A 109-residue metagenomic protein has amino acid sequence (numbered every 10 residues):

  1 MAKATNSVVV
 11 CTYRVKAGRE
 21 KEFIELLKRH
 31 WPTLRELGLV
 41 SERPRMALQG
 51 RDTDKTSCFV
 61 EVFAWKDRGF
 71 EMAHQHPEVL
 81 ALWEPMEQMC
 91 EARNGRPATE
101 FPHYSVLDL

Functional and structural regions predicted by a protein language model:
M1-K3, L109: Basic/polar N-terminal segments that are highly enriched at the extreme N-terminus, encompassing both cleavable
A2, R29-R45, D54, V62-F101: An amphipathic, aromatic/His-enriched active-site/gating alpha helix that lines ligand/cofactor pockets
N6-R14, V60-V62: Active-site-flanking beta-strand signature of metal-NTP-handling nucleotidyl enzymes and homologous cyclase-like
R14-E25: Short, surface-exposed ligand-recognition loops at beta-strand->loop->(often short) alpha-helix junctions that present
V15-A17, W65-D67, S105: Non-catalytic surface loops within mature trypsin-like serine protease
Q49-R51: Eukaryotic low-complexity intrinsically disordered regions
E100-L109: Long, low-complexity, Ser/Thr/Gly/Pro-rich intrinsically disordered segments that act as flexible linkers and assembly
